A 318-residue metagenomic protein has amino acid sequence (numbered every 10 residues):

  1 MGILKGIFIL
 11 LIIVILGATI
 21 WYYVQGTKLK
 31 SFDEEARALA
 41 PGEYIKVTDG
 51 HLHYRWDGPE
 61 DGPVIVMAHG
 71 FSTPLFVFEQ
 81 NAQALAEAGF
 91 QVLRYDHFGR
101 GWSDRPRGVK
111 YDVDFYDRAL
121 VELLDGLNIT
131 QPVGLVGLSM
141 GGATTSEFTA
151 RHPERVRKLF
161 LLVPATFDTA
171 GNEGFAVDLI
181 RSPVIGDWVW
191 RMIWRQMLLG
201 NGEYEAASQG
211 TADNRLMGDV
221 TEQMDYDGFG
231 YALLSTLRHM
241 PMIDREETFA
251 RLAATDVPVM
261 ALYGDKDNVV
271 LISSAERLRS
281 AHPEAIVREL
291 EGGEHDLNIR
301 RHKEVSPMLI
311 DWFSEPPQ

Functional and structural regions predicted by a protein language model:
M1-P63, E87-F90, E246, S314-Q318: Alpha/beta-hydrolase fold catalytic core
G26, F32-D33, N172-E173, W190-A253: Conserved alpha/beta-hydrolase catalytic His-Asp/Glu region
E43, V47-T48, R55, H97-V136 (+1 more regions): Active-site loop/oxyanion-hole signature of alpha/beta-hydrolase fold enzymes
G50, D57-W102: Conserved HGGG/HGGXW glycine-rich cap/lid loop of the alpha/beta-hydrolase fold
A150, K158-W188: Flexible "cap/lid" loop of the alpha/beta hydrolase fold
P241, K266-V270, H295-D296: Acidic catalytic loop of the alpha/beta-hydrolase fold
T255, A261-Y263: Short beta-strand/loop motif that positions the catalytic acidic residue of the alpha/beta-hydrolase fold
A285-Q318: Catalytic active-site module of serine/aspartate enzymes centered on a nucleophile-bearing elbow/loop
